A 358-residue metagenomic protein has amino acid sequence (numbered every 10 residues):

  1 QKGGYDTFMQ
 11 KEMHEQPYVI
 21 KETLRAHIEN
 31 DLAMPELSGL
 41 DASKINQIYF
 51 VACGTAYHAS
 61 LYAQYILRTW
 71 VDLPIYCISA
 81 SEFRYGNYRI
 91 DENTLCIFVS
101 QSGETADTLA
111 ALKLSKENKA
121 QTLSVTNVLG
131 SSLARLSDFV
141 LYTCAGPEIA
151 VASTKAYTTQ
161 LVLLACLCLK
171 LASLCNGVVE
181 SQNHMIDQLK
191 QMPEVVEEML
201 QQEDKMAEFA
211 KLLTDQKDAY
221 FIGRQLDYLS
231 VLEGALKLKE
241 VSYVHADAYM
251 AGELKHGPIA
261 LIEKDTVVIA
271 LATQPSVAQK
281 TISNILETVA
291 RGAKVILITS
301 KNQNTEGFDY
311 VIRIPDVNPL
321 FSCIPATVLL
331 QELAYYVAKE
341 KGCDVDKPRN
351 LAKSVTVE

Functional and structural regions predicted by a protein language model:
Q1-P17, K21-E22: Intein/HINT protein-splicing elements and their conserved insertion hotspots or analogous self-processing inserts
K2, E12, G39-A42, G86-I90 (+7 more regions): Replace "in large, NTP-powered and nucleic-acid-processing enzymes" with "in large, NTP-powered factors and other
K2, V317-E358: Generic C-terminus detector
Y5-M9, G54-A63, F221, Y228-E240 (+1 more regions): Conserved phosphate/anionic-ligand binding catalytic regions in large, soluble enzymes, centered on
E15-Y49, L129, F139-V267, K339-E358: Active-site phosphate/pyrophosphate-binding segments
K44-Q191, L271-P315, L333: Glycine-rich phosphate-binding loops that contact phosphosugars or nucleotide phosphates
G54-H58, T154-L161, Q225, L229 (+1 more regions): Short, conserved micro-motifs enriched in small and acidic residues
A59-S60, Y76-C77, A106-L109, E208-F209 (+8 more regions): Extended hydrophobic-aromatic, low-complexity segments
